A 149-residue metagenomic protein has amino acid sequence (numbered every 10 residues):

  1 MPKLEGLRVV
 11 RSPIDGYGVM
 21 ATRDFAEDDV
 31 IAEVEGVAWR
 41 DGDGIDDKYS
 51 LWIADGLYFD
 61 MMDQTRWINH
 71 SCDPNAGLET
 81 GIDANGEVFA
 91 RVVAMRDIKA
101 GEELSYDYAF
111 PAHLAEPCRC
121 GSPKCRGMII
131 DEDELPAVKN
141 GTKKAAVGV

Functional and structural regions predicted by a protein language model:
M1-V149: Conserved catalytic SET/PR domain of SAM-dependent protein methyltransferases, capturing the structural core that binds
